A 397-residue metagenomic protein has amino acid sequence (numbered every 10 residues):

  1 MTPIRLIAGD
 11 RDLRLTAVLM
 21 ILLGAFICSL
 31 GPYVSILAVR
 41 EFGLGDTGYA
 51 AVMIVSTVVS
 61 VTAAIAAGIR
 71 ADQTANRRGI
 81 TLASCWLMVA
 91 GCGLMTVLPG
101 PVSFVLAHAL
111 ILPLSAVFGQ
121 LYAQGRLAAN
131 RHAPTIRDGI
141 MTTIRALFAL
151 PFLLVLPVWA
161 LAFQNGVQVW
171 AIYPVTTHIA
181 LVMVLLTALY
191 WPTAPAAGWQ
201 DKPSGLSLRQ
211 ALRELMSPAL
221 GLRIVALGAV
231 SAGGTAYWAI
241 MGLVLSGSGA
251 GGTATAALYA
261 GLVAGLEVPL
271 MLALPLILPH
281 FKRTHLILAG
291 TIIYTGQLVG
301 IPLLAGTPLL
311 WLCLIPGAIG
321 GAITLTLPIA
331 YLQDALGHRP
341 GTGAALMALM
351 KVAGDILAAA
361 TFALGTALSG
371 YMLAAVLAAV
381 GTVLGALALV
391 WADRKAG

Functional and structural regions predicted by a protein language model:
M1-L13, P192-I224: Juxtamembrane intracellular "pre-TM" segments in multi-pass secondary transporters
T2-T57, L222, A226, T235-L245: Helix-loop boundary and gating motifs at the non-cytosolic
I21, V102-F118, G228, L309-I323: Hydrophobic core of transmembrane alpha-helices in multi-pass small-molecule transporters, especially MFS/SLC-type
A63-N76, F163, L270-R283, T366: Helix-to-loop junctions at the C-terminal end of transmembrane segments in multipass secondary transporters
G79-G93, T177, H285-G300: Structural signature of the two symmetry-related core transmembrane helices
A116-H132, I323-L336: Intracellular juxtamembrane helix-capping segments at the cytosolic ends of symmetry-related transmembrane helices
T284-P328: C-terminal transmembrane helical hairpin of 12-TM major facilitator-type secondary transporters
H338-L368: A late C-terminal transmembrane helix in Major Facilitator Superfamily
